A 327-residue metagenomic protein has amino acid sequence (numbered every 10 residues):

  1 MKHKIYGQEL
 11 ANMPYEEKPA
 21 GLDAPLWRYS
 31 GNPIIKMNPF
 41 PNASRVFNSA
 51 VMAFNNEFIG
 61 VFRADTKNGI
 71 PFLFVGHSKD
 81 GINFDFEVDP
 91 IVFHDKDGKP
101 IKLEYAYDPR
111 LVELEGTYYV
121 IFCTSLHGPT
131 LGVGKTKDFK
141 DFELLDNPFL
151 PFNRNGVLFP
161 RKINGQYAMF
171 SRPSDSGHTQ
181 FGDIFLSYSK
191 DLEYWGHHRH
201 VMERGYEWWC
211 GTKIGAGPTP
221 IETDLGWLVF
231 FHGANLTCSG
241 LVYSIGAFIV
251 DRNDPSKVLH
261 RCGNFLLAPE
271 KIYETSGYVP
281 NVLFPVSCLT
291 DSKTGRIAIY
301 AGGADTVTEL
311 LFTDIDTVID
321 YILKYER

Functional and structural regions predicted by a protein language model:
M1-E104, V112-V157, R161-T212, E222-Y278 (+2 more regions): Beta-rich carbohydrate-recognition and catalytic domains
S49, Y107, G156, P218 (+1 more regions): Structural signature of WD-repeat beta-propeller blades
C288-T290: Conserved interaction-surface patches within small, structured recognition/assembly domains
